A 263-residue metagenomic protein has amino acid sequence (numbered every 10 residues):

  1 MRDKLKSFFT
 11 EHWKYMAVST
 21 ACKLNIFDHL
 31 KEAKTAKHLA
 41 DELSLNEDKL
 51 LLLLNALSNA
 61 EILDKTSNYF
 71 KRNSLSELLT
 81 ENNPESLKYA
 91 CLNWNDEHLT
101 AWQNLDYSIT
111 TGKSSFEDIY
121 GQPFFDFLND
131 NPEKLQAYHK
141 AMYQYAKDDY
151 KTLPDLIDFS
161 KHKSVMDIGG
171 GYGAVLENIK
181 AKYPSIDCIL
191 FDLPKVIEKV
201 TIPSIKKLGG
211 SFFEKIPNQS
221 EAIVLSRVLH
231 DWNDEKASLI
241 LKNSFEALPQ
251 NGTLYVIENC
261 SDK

Functional and structural regions predicted by a protein language model:
M1-N59, D64-K65, L75, F159 (+1 more regions): Alpha-helical subdomain
R2-H29, D41-E42, D48-K163: Conserved Class I S-adenosyl-L-methionine-dependent methyltransferase catalytic core
